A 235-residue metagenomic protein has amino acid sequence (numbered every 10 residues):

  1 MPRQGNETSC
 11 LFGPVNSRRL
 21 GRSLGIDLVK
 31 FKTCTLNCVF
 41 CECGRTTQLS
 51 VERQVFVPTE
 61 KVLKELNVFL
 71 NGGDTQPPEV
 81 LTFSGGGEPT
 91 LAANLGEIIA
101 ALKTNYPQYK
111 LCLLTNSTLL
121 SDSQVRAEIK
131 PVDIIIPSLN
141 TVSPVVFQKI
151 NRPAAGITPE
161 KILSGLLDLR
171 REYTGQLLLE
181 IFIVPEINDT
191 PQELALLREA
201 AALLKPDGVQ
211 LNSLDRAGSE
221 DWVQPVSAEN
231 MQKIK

Functional and structural regions predicted by a protein language model:
M1-R22, T33, K64, N71-D74 (+2 more regions): Auxiliary Fe-S-binding modules of radical SAM enzymes
R18-E60: Canonical Radical SAM [4Fe-4S] cluster-binding loop centered on the CxxxCxxC motif and its immediate flanking residues
G21-S23, C38, P78, I134 (+1 more regions): Structural motif
F31, Q48, E88-P89, E186-I187: Short strand->helix junction
C41-T46, P77-L81, V142-V146, L177-L178: Short, basic/glycine-rich phosphate-binding loops at helix/coil junctions that contact nucleotide phosphates
R45-T82, A93-E97: Conserved alpha-helical substructure of the radical SAM core
T82-E88, N116: Glycine-rich beta-strand-to-loop/alpha-helix junction loops that act as flexible
L91-V226: Conserved AdoMet/S-adenosylmethionine-binding subsite of the radical SAM
